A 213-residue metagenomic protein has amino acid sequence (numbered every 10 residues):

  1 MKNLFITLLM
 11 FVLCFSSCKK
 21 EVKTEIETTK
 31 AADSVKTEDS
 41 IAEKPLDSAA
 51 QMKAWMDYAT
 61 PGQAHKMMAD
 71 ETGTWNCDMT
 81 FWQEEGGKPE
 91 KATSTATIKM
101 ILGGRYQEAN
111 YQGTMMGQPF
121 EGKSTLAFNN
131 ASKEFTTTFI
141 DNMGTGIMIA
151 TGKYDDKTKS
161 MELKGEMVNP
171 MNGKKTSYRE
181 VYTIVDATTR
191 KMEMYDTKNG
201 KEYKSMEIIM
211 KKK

Functional and structural regions predicted by a protein language model:
K2-L8: Sec-dependent signal peptide recognition, specifically the positively charged N-region followed immediately by
F15-S17: C-terminal motif of bacterial Sec signal peptides marking the signal peptidase cleavage site
K19-G62: Sec-dependent signal peptide cleavage junction
S40-L46, A50, A150, Y178 (+2 more regions): Asp-box/BNR beta-propeller blade signature and adjacent active/binding-site loops in extracellular glycan-interacting
A59-N76: N-terminal helix-cap/turn-to-beta initiation motif at the start of protein domains
D70-E71, M79-Q83, M192-N199: Short beta-strand segments and strand-loop junctions that repeat across beta-rich extracellular domains
D78-Y178: Central antiparallel beta-sheet cores of small beta-barrel/beta-sandwich binding domains
V185-K213: Edge beta-strand at a domain terminus
